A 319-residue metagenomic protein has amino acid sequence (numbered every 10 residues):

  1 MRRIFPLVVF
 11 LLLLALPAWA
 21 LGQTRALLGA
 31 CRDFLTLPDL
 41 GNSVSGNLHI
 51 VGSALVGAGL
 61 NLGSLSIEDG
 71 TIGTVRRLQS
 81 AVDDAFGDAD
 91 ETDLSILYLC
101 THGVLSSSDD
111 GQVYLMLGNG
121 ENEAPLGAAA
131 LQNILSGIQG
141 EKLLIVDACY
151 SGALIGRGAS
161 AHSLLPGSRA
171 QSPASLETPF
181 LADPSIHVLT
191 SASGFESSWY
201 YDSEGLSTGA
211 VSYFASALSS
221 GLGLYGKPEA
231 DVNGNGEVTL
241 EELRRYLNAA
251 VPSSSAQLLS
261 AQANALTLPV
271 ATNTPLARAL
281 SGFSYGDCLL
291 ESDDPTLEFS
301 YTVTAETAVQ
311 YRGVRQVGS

Functional and structural regions predicted by a protein language model:
M1-I4: Positively charged n-region of N-terminal signal peptides that target proteins for export
P6-L7, Q310: Short amphipathic alpha-helical "recognition" segments used for binding
V8-A15: Bacterial N-terminal signal peptides
A20-Q316: Cysteine endopeptidase catalytic domains of the caspase/legumain-like
